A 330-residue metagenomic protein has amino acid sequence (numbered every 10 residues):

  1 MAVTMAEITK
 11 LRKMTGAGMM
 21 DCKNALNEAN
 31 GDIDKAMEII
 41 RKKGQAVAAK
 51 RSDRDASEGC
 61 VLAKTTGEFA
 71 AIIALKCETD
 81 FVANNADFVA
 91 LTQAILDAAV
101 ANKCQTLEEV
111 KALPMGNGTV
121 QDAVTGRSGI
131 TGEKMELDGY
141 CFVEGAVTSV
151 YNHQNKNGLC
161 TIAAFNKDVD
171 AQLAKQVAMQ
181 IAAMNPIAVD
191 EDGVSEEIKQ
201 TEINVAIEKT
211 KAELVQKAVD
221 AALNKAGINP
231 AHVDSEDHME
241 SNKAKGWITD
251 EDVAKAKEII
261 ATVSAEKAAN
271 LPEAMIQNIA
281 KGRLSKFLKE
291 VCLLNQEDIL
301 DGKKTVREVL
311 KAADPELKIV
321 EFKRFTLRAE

Functional and structural regions predicted by a protein language model:
A2-E330: N-terminal assembly/interaction segments in proteins that build large macromolecular machines
